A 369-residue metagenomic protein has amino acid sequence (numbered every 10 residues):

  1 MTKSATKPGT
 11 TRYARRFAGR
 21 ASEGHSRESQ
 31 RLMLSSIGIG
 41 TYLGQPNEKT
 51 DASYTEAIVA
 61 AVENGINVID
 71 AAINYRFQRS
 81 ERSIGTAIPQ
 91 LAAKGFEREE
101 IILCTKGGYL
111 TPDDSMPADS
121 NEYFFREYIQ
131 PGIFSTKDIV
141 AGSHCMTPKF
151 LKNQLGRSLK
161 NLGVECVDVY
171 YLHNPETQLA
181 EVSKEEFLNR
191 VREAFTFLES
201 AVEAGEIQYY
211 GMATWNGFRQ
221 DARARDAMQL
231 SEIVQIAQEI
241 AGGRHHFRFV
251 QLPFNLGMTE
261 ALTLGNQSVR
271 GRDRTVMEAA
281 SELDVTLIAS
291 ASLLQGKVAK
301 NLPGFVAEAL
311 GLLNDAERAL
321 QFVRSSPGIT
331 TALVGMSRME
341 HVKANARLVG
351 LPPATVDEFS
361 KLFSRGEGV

Functional and structural regions predicted by a protein language model:
M1-E127, I133-F134, K149-K152, E165 (+4 more regions): N-terminal binding-site loop/beta-alpha segment at the start of enzyme catalytic domains that lines or forms
K3-G24, I58, F77, K149 (+2 more regions): Beta/alpha (TIM)-barrel catalytic core signal, keyed to glycine-rich beta->alpha loops juxtaposed to Asp/Glu that bind
S36, V68, C166-V169, Y209 (+2 more regions): Residues at the N-termini of beta-strands
A72, Y170, P175: Short beta-to-alpha linker loops that shape the active-site pocket of alpha/beta-hydrolase fold enzymes
F134-S143: Short glycine/proline- and acidic residue-enriched helix-loop micro-motifs that form flexible lids or anion-recognition
H144-C166: An active-site-proximal structural segment forming one wall of the substrate-binding cleft that immediately precedes
